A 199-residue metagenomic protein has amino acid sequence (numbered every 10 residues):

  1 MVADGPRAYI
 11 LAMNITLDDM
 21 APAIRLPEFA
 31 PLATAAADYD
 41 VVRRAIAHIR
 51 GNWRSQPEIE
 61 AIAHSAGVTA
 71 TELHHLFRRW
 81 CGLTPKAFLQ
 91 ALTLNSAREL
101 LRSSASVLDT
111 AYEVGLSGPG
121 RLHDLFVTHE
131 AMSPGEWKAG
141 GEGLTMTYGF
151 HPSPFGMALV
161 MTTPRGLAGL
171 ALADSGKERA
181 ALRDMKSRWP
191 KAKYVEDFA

Functional and structural regions predicted by a protein language model:
V2-V114, G120-D124, T128-A199: Basic nucleic-acid-binding alpha-helical/helix-turn surface characteristic of O6-alkylguanine DNA
